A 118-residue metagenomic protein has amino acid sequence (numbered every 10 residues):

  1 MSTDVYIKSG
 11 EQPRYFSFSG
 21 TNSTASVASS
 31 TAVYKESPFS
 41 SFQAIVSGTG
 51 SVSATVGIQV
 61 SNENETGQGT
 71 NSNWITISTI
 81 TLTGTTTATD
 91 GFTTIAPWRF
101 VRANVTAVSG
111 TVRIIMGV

Functional and structural regions predicted by a protein language model:
M1-P38: Transition segment at domain starts
P13, A28-P38, I75-V118: Beta-sandwich interaction modules
P13-S17, E65-S78: Surface-exposed loop/edge segments in extracytoplasmic proteins
T24-A28, S47-G57, T87-T89, S109: Solvent-exposed, low-complexity segments and loops of surface/extracellular structural proteins
P38-G50, N104-V105: A short beta-strand element within beta-rich, extracytoplasmic domains of secreted/secretory-pathway proteins
F42, V56, V101: Residue-level detector of short, conserved catalytic/binding motifs and their immediate flanks
S51-N71, R113-V118: Short, surface-exposed beta-strand/strand-loop-strand elements in extracellular ectodomains
